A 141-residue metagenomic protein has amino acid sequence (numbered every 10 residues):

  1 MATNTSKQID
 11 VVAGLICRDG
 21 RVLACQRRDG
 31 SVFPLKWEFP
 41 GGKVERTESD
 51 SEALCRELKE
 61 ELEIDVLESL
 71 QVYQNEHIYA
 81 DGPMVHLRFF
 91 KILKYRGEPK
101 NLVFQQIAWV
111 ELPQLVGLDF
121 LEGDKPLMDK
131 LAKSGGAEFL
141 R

Functional and structural regions predicted by a protein language model:
A2-L23, K43: Conserved N-terminal beta-strand and adjoining loop/helix that marks the start of the Nudix/MutT-like hydrolase domain
D10-V12, G20, V85-R88, Q105: Change "...and in nucleic-acid phosphodiester-cleaving endonucleases..." to "...and in nucleic-acid processing enzymes
I16-C17, A24, K94, W109: Conserved hydrophobic "DFG−1" position in protein kinase catalytic cores
R21-E61: Conserved Nudix-box catalytic region and its N-terminal flanking loop in Nudix hydrolases and closely related
L62-E68: Short secondary-structure junctions
D65, N75-E98, A108-W109: Active-site-adjacent beta-strand/loop module that shapes the phosphate/pyrophosphate-binding cleft
L70-Q74: Conserved S-adenosyl-L-methionine
F89-K91, K100-L131: NUDIX/MutT-family hydrolases
